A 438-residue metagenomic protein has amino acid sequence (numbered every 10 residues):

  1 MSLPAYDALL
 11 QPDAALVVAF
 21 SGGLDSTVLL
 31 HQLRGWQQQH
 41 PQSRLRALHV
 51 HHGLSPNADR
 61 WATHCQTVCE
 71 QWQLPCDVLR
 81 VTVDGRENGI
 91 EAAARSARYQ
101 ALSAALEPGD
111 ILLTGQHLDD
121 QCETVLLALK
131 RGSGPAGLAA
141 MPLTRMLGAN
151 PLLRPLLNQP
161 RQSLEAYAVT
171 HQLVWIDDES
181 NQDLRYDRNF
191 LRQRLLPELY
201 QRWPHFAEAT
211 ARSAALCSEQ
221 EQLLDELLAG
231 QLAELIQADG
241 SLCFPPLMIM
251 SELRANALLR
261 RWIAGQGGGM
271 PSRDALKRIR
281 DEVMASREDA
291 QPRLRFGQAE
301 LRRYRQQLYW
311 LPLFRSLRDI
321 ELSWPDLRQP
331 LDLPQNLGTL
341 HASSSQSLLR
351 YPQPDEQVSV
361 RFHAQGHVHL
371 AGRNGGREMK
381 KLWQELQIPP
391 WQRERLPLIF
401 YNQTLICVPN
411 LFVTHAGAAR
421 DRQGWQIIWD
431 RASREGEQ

Functional and structural regions predicted by a protein language model:
M1-P197, E226: Core alpha/beta nucleotide-donor-binding catalytic domains of modification enzymes
S2-L24, S43, V81-V83, A97 (+2 more regions): AMP-forming adenylation/ATP pyrophosphatase catalytic core
P75, V174, H205, G269-M270 (+1 more regions): Short coil/loop linkers at secondary-structure junctions
K130, Y200, I263-G267: Hydrophobic/aromatic-lined pockets within catalytic cores
Q193-R194, E198-T210: Conserved anion/nucleotide-ligand pocket segment
